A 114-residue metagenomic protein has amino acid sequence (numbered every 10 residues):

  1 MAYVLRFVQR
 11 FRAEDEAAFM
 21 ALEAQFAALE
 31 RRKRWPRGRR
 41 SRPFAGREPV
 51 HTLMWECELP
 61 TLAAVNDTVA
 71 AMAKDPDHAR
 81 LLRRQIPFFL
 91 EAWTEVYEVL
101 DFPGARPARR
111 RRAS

Functional and structural regions predicted by a protein language model:
Y3-F11, R39-A73, R109-R112: Short, well-ordered beta-strand segments in beta-rich or mixed alpha/beta enzyme and ligand-binding folds
V8, R12, M20, A27 (+2 more regions): Compositionally biased, low-structure terminal segments
D15, R32, P60-A63, D101: A short, structured loop/turn motif at beta-sheet edges
D15-S41, A73, L81: Short amphipathic alpha-helical segments
A17-F19, V65-D67, G104-R106: Short acidic, gly/pro-rich beta-turn/loop elements at beta-sheet edges and active-site/ligand-binding grooves
P36-M54, A79-S114: Glycine-rich beta-strand-turn "strand-cap" elements at beta-sheet edges
